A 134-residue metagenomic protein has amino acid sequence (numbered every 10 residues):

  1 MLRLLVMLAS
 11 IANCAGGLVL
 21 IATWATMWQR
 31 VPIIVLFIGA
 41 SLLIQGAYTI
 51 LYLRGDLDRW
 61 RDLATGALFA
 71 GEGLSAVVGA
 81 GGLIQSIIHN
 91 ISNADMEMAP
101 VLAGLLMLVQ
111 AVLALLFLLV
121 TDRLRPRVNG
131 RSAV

Functional and structural regions predicted by a protein language model:
M1-I44: N-terminal signal-anchor transmembrane alpha-helix
M1-L4, T26-Q29, D56-G66, I91-V101: Juxtamembrane loop-transmembrane helix junctions in multi-pass integral membrane proteins, especially the extracellular
R3, H89-A133: Alpha-helical membrane-associated segments of multi-pass integral membrane proteins
L8-G16, A70-V78, L106-L113: Alpha-helical transmembrane segments of multi-pass integral membrane proteins
M27-I34, V77-L105: Interfacial non-cytosolic loop connecting adjacent transmembrane helices
P32-G46, F69-E72, E97-Q110: Alpha-helical transmembrane segments of polytopic membrane proteins
A47-A80: Loop-to-transmembrane helix junctions at the membrane interface
